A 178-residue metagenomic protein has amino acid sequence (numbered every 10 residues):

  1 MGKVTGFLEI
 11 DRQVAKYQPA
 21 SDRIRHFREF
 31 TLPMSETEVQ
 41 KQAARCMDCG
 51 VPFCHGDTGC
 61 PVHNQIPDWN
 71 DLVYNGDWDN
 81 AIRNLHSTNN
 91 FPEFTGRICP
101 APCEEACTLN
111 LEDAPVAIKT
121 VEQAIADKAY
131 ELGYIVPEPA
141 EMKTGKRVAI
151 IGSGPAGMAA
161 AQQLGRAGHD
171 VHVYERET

Functional and structural regions predicted by a protein language model:
M1-R147, E177: Ferredoxin-type iron-sulfur electron-transfer modules and their immediate structural context
R147-H172: N-terminal Rossmann-like FAD-binding beta1-loop-alpha1 element of flavoenzymes
